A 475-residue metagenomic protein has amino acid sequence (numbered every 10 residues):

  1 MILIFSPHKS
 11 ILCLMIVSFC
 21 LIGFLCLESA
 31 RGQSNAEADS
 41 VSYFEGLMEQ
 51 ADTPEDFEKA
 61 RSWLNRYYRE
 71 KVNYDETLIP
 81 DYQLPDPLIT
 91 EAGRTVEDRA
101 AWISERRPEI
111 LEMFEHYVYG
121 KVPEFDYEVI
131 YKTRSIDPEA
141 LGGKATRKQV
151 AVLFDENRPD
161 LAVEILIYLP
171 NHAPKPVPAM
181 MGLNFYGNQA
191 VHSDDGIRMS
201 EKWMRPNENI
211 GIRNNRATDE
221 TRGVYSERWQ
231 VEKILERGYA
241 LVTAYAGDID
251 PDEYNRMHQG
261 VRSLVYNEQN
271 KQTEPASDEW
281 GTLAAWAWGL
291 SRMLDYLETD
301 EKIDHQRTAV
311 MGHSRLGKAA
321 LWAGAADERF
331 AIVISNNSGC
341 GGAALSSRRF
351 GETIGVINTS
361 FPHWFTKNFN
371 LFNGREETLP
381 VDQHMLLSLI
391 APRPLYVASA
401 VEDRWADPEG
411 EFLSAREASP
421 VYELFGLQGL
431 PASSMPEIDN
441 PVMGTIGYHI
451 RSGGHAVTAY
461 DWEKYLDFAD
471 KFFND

Functional and structural regions predicted by a protein language model:
C13-C26: Bacterial N-terminal signal peptides
Q33-Y119: N-terminal pre-domain segments of enzymes
E128-P174: N-terminal cap/lid segment of alpha/beta-hydrolase-fold proteins
L183-R292, E298-T299, S346-S347: Cap/lid segment of the alpha/beta-hydrolase catalytic domain
R292-G351: Primarily recognizes the serine-hydrolase "nucleophile elbow" in alpha/beta-hydrolase and SGNH/GDSL folds
S335-L386, E411-A432: Mobile cap/lid helix-loop segments that gate and shape the active-site cleft of serine hydrolases
A391, V397-A406, S452: Conserved strand-to-loop "acid loop" that flanks and positions the catalytic carboxylate
A415-D475: C-terminal catalytic histidine-bearing segment of alpha/beta-hydrolase fold enzymes
